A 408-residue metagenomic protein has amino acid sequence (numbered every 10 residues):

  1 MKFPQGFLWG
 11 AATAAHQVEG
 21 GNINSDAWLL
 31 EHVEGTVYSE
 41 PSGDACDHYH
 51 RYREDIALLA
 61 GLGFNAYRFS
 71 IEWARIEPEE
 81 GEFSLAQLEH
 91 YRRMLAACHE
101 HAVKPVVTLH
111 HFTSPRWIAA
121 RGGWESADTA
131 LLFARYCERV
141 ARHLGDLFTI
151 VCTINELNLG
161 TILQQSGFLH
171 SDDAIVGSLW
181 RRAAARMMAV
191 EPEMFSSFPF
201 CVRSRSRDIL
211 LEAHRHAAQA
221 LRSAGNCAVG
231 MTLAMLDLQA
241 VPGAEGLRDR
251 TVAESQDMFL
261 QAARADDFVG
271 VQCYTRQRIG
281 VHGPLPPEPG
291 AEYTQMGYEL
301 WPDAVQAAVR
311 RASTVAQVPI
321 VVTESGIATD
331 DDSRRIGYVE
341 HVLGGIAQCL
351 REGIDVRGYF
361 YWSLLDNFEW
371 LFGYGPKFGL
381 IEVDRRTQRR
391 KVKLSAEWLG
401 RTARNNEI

Functional and structural regions predicted by a protein language model:
M1-I56, A60-N65, A74-I408: Non-catalytic scaffold segments within catalytic domains of secreted glycoside hydrolases
